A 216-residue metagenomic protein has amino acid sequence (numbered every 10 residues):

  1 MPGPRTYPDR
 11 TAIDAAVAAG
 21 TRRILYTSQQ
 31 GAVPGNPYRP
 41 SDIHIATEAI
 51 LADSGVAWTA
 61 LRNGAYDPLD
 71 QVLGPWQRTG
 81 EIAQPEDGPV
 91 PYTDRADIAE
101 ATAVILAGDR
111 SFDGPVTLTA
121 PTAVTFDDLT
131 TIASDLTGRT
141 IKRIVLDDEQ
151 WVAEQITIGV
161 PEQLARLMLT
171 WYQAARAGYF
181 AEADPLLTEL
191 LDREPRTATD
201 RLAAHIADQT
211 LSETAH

Functional and structural regions predicted by a protein language model:
M1, T27, D192: Residues lining the SAM
G3-R10, D14-R23, Q29-K142, L146 (+3 more regions): Oxidoreductase cofactor-interface core, primarily capturing Rossmann-like NAD(P)-dependent enzymes
T137, E149-H216: A hydrophobic C-terminal alpha-helical subdomain
